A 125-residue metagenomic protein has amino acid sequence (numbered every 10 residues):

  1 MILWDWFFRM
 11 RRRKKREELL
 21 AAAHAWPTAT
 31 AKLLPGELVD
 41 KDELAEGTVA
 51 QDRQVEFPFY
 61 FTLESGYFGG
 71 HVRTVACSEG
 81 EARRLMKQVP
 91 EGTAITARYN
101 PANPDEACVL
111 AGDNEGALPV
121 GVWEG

Functional and structural regions predicted by a protein language model:
I2-G125: Oxidizing extracytosolic/periplasmic lumen-facing domains of membrane-embedded or membrane-associated proteins
